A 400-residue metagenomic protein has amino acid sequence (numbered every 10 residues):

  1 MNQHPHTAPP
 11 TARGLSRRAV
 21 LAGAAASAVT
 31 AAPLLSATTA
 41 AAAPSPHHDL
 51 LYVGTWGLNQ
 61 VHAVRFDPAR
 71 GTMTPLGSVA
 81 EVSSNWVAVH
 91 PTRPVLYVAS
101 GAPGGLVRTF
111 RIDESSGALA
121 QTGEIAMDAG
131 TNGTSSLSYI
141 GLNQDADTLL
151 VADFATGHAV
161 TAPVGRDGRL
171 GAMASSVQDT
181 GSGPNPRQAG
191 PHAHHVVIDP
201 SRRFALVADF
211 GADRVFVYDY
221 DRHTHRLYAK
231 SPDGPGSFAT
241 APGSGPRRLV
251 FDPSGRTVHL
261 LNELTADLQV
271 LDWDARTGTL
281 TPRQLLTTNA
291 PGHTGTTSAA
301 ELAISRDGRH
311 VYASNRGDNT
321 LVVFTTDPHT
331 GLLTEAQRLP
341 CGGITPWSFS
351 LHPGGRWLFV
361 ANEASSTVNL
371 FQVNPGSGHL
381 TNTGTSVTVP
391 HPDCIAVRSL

Functional and structural regions predicted by a protein language model:
M1-L15, A26-P33: N-terminal secretory signal peptides
H48-D49, T92-P94, D145-D147, S201-R203 (+3 more regions): Short coil/turn segments that connect the beta-strands within blades of beta-propeller domains
W56, G101-A102, F154, V164 (+7 more regions): Short loop/turn segments immediately following the C-termini of beta-strands
R65-R70, R111-G117, P163-L170, D219-L227 (+3 more regions): Short loop/turn segments immediately following beta-strands, especially the blade-tip and inter-blade linker loops
L76-N143: Blade-loop segments of beta-propeller domains
Q121-H194: Asp-box/WD-like beta-propeller blade repeats and closely related beta-sheet repeat scaffolds
I125-T131, S175-Q188, G234-F238, Q284-H293 (+2 more regions): Surface-exposed loop and turn segments in beta-propeller and other repeat-based domains that flank or scaffold
